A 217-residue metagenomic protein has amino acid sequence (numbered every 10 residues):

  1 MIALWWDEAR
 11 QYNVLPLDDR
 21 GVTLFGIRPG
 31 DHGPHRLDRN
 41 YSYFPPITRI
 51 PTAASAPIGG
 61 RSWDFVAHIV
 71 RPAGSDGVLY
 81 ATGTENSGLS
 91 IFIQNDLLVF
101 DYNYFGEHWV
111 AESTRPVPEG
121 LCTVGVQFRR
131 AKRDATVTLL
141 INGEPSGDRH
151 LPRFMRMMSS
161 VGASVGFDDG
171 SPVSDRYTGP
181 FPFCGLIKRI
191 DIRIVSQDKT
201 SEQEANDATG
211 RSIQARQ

Functional and structural regions predicted by a protein language model:
W6-R10: Sec-exported extracytoplasmic/periplasmic mature domains
P16-Q217: Extracellular glycan-associated modules
